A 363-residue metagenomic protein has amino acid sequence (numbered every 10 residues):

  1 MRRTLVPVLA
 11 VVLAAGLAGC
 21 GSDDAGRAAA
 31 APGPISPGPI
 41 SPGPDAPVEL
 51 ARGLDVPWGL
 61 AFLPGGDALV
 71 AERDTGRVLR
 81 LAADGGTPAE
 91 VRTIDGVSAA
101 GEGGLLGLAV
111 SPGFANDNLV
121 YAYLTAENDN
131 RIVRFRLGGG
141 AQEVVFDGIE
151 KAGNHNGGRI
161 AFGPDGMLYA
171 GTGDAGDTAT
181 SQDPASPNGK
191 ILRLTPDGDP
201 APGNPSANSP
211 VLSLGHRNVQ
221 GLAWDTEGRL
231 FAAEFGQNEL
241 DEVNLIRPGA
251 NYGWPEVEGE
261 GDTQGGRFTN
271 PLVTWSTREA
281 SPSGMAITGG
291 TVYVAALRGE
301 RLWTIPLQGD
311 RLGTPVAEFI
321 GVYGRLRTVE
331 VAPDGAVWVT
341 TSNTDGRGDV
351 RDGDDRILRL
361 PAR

Functional and structural regions predicted by a protein language model:
M1-V8: Bacterial N-terminal signal peptides that target proteins for export
G16-G19: C-terminal motif of bacterial Sec signal peptides marking the signal peptidase cleavage site
G21-D177, R229-G236, E279-G309, T314-V316 (+1 more regions): Acidic, Gly/Ser/Thr-rich repeat motifs that build Ca2+-stabilized beta-propeller blades
A89-G103, Q142-N156, P187, L194-R217 (+2 more regions): Surface-exposed loop and turn segments in beta-propeller and other repeat-based domains that flank or scaffold
V211-L240: Repeat-solenoid scaffold signature
V316-V322: Short, Gly/Ser/Thr-enriched beta-strand-loop segments that form substrate-interacting elements of hydrolase/peptidase
R325-T328: Repeated scaffold domains used in trafficking and secretory/extracellular systems, primarily beta-propellers
